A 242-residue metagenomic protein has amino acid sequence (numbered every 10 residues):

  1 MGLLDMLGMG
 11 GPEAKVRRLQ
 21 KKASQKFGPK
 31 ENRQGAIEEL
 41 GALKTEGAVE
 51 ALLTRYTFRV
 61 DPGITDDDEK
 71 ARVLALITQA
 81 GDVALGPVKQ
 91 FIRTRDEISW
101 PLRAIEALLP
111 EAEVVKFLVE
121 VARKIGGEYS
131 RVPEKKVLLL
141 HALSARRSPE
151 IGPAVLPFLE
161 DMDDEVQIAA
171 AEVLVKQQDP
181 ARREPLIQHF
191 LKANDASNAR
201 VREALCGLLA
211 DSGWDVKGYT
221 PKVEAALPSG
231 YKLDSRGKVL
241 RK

Functional and structural regions predicted by a protein language model:
M1-P12, K30-T45, T65-D82, Q90 (+8 more regions): Structural detector for internal amphipathic alpha-helices that build alpha-solenoid repeat scaffolds
G8-S24, T45-V60, G81-I92, E111-G126 (+3 more regions): Amphipathic alpha-helical scaffolding segments comprising HEAT/armadillo-like alpha-solenoid repeats
K21-E31, T54-D68, F91-I98, K124-E134 (+3 more regions): Short coil turns that connect the paired helices of HEAT/ARM alpha-solenoid repeats
G218-K242: Terminal, low-structured helical/coil segments at or just beyond the last alpha-helical repeat
